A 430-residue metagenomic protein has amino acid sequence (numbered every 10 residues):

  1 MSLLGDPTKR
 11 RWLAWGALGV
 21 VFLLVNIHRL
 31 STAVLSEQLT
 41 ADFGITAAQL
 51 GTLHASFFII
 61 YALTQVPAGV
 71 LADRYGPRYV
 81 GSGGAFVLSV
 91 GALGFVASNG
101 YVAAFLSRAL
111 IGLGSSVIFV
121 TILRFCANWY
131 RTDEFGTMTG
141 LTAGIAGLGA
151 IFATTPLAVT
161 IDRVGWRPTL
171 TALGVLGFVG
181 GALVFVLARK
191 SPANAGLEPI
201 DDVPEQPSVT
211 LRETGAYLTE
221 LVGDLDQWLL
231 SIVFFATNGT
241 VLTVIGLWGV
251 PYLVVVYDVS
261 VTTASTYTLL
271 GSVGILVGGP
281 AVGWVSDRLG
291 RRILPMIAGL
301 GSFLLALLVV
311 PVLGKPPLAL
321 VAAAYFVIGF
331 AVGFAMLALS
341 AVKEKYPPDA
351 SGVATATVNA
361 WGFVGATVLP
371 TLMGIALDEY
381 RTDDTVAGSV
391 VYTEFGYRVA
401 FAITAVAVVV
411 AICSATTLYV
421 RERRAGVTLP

Functional and structural regions predicted by a protein language model:
H28, G44, G76, A97-A103 (+5 more regions): Helix-breaking motifs and short loop linkers at transmembrane-helix boundaries and internal kinks in secondary membrane
T32-A33, V222-G283, P370, G374: Extracytoplasmic gate region of multi-pass secondary transporters
A55-G69, L269-V282: Central cavity-lining transmembrane alpha-helices of secondary-active solute carriers, predominantly the Major
L63-V102: Conserved MFS/SLC helix-loop-helix module at the cytosolic interface between two early adjacent transmembrane helices
R74-A85, D287-G301: Cytoplasmic membrane-interface "Motif A"-like loop-to-helix N-cap segments of 12-TM Major Facilitator Superfamily
F86-N99, G301-K315: C-terminal ends and interior cores of transmembrane alpha-helices in multi-pass membrane transporters/permeases
F105-L148: Cytoplasmic helix-loop-helix junction between adjacent transmembrane helices in 12-TM secondary transporters
L141-A195: Helix-loop-helix hairpin linking two adjacent transmembrane segments in secondary transporters
